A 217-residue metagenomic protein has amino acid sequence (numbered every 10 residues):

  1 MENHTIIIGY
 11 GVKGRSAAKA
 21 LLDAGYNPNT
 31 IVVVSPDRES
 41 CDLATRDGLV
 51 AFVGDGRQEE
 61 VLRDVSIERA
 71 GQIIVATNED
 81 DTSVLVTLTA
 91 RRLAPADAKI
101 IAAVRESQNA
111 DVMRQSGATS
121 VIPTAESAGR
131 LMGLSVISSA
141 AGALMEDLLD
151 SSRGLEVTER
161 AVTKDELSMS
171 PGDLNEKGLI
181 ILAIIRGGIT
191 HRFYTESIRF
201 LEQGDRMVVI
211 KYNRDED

Functional and structural regions predicted by a protein language model:
M1-D217: Cytosolic regulatory regions of ion transport systems
